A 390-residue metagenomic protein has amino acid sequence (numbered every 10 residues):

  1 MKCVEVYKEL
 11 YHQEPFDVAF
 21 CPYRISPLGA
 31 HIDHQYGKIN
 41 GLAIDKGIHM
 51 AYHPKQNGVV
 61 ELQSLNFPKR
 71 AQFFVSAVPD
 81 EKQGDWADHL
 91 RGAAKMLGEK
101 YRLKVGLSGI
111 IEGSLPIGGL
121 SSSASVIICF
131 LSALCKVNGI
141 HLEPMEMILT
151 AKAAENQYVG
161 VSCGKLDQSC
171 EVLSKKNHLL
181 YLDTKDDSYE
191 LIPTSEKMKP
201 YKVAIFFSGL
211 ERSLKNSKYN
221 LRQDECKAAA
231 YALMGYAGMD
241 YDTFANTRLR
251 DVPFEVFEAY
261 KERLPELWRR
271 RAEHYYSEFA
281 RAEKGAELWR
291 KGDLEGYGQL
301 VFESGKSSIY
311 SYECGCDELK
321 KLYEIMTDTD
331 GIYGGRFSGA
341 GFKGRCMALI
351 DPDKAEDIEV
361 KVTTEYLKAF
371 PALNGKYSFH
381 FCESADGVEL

Functional and structural regions predicted by a protein language model:
M1-A19, I25-K38, F74-A77, Q83-S195 (+3 more regions): Gly/Ser-rich oxyanion-binding loop with an adjacent helix/lid that shapes the negatively charged ligand pocket
M1-L28, H49-Q83, H178-G334, L349-L390: C-terminal nucleotide
Y36-A43, R222-Q223: Short Gly/aromatic-enriched secondary-structure transition segments
N40-A43, A51-P54, Y101: Short, charge-rich binding segments
S125-I127, R345-I350: FabD-like malonyl-/acyl-CoA
F342: Glycine-rich phosphate-binding loop
